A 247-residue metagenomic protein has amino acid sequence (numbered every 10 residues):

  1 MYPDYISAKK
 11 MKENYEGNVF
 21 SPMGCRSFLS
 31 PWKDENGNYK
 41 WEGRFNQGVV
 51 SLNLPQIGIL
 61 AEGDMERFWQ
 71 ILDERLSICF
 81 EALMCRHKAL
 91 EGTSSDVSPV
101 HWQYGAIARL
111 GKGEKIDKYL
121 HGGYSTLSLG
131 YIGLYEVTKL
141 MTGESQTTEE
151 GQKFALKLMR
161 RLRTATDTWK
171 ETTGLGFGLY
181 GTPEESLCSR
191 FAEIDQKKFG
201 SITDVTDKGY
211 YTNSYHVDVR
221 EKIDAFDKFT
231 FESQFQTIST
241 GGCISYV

Functional and structural regions predicted by a protein language model:
M1-G123, E144, T148-V247: Conserved catalytic cores of very large enzyme subunits
L127-L140, R160: Contiguous, well-ordered alpha-helical segments that form the cores/surfaces of helical PPI scaffolds
